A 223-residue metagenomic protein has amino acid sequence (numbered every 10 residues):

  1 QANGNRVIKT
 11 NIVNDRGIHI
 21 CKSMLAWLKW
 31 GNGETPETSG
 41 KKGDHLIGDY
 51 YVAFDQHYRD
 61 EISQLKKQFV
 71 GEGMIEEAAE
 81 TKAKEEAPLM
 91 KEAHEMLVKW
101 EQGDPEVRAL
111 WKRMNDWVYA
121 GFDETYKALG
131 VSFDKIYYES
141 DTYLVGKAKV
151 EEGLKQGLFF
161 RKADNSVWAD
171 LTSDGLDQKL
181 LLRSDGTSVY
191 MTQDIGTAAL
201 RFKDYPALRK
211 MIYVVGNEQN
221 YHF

Functional and structural regions predicted by a protein language model:
Q1-F223: NTP-dependent nucleotidyl-transfer catalytic core
